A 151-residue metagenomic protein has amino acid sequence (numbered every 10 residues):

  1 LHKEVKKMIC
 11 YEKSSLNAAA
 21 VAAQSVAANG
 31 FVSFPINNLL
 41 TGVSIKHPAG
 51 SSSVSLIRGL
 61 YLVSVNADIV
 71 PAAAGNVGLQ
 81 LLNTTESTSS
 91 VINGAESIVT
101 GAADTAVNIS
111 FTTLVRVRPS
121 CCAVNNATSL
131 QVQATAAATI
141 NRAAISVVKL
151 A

Functional and structural regions predicted by a protein language model:
L1-R58, L62-A151: Extracellular jelly-roll beta-sandwich "head" domains, especially the C-terminal globular C1q domain
